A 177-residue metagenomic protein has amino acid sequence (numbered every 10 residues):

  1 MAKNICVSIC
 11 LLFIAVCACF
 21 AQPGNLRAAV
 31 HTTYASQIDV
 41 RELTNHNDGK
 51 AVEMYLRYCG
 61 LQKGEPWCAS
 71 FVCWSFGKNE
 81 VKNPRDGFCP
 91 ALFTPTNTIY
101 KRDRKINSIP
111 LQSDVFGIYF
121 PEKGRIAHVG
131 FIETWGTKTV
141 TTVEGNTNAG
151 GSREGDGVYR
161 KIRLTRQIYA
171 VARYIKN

Functional and structural regions predicted by a protein language model:
M1-I9: Bacterial N-terminal signal peptides that target proteins for export
S8-C17: Bacterial N-terminal signal peptides
C19-K82, I175: N-terminal capping segments
Q22, D103-I106, D156-K161: Intrinsically disordered, low-complexity boundary segments flanking structured domains
L26-T32, L61, V81-G150: ...with weaker cross-activation on analogous glycine-rich loops/strands in unrelated enzymes
V30, F71, H128, T134 (+1 more regions): Secondary-structure boundary/capping motif
D48-G49, F88, L164: Helix N-terminus capping/helix-initiation residues
K138-N177: Active-site signature of cysteine proteases
